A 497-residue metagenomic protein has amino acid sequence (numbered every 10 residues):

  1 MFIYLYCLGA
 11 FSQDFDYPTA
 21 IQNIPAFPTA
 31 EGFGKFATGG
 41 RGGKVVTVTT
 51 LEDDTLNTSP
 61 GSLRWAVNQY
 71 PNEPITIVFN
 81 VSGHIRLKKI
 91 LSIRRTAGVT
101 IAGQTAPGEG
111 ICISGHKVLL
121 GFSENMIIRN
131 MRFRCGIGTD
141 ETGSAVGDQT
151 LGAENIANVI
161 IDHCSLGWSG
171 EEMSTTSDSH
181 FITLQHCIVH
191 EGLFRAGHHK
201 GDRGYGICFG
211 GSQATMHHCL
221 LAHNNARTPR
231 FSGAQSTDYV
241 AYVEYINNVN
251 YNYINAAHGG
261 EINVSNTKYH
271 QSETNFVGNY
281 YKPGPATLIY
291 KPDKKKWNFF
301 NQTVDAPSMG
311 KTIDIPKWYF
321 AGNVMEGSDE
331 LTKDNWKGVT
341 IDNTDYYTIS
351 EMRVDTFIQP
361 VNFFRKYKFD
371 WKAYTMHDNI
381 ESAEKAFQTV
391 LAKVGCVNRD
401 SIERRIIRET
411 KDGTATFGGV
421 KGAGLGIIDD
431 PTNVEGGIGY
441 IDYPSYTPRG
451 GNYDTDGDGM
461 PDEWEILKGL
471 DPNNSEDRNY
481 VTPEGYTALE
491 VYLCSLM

Functional and structural regions predicted by a protein language model:
M1-D14: Bacterial Sec-dependent N-terminal signal peptides
Q13-R41, G418, G436, Y443: N-terminal pre-domain segments of enzymes
P25-T76, D477: Acidic Gly/Asp/Thr-rich repetitive segments characteristic of extracellular carbohydrate-active and adhesion proteins
A37, G61-Q69, R86-R95, G115-V118 (+1 more regions): Short, T/G/N/S-enriched strand-turn elements that build extracellular solenoid repeat scaffolds
I77, I101-A102, S123-I128, V159-D162 (+6 more regions): All-beta strand scaffolds that present successive hydrophobic residues in beta-strands
I85-T215: Right-handed parallel beta-helix
R230, Y239-G437: Extracellular beta-rich repeat passengers
G437-M497: Extracellular calcium-associated, cysteine-rich motifs in secreted modular proteins
